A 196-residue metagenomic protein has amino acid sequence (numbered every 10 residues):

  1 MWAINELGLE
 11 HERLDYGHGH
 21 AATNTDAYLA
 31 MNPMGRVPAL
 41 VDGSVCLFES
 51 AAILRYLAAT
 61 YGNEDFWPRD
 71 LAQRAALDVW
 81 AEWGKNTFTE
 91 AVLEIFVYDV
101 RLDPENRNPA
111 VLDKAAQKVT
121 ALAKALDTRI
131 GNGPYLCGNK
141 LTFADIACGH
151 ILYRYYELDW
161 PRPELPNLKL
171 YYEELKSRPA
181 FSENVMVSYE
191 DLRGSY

Functional and structural regions predicted by a protein language model:
M1-D113, P134: GST-like domain detector, emphasizing the conserved glutathione-binding G-site in the N-terminal thioredoxin-like
G8-E10, P166, R193: Compositionally biased amphipathic helical and low-complexity segments enriched in hydrophobic
L14, S50, L165, V185-M186: Residue-level detector of family-conserved "landmark" positions at structurally sensitive sites
G17, F143, S188-Y189: Short, solvent-exposed turn/loop segments enriched in Gly/Ser/Thr/Pro and often Arg
A22-T23, E174, G194-S195: Short Asp/Glu-rich motifs
A81-P179, N184: GST-like fold's C-terminal all-alpha helical module
F181-Y196: Terminal-tail/helix-coil boundary detector
